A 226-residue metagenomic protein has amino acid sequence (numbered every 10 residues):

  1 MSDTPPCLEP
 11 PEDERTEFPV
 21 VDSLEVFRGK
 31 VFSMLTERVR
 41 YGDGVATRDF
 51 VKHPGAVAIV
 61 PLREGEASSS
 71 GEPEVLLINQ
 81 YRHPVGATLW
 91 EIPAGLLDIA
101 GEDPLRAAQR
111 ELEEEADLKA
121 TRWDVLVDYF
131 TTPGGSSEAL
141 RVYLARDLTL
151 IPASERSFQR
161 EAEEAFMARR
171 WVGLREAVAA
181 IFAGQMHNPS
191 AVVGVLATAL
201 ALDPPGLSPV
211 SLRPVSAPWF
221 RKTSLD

Functional and structural regions predicted by a protein language model:
M1-L35: N-terminal presequences and immediately downstream first alpha-helices
S2-E9, R15, T88, V125 (+2 more regions): Nudix hydrolase/Nudix homology domain
S2-T4, R48-H53, S70-R110, E114 (+4 more regions): Conserved Nudix-box catalytic region and its N-terminal flanking loop in Nudix hydrolases and closely related
P19, K119-L126: A short coil-to-beta-strand element that immediately follows conserved catalytic motifs
V21-G65: Acidic, metal-coordinating catalytic segment for phosphate/diphosphate chemistry, firing primarily on the Nudix
E25-K30, H83, Y129-R141: Acidic pyrophosphate-coordinating catalytic loop
L35-D43, T132-A153: Active-site-adjacent beta-strand/loop module that shapes the phosphate/pyrophosphate-binding cleft
E91, V142, W171: Short aromatic/basic micro-patch
